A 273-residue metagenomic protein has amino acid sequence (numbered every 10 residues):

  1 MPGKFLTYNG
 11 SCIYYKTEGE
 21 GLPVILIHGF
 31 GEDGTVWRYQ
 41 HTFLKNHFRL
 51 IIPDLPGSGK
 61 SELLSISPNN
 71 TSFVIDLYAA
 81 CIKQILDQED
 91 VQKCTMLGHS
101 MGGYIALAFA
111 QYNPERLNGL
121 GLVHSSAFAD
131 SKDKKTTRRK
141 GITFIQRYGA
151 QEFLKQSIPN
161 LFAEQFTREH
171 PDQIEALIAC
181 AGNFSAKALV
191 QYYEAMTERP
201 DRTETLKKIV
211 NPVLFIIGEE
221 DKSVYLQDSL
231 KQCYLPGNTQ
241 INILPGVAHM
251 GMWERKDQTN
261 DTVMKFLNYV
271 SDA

Functional and structural regions predicted by a protein language model:
Y8-K16, Y39-K45, I51-L97, Y112 (+1 more regions): Active-site loop/oxyanion-hole signature of alpha/beta-hydrolase fold enzymes
L22-G29: Short beta-strand element of the alpha/beta-hydrolase
G29-Y39, L50: Serine-hydrolase catalytic-loop signature spanning alpha/beta hydrolases and amidase-signature enzymes
G31, L55-E62, A127, A248-G251: Alpha/beta-hydrolase active-site loop signature
Q88-S131: Conserved hydrolase catalytic core segment
A129-T136, Y148-K208: Conserved alpha/beta-hydrolase catalytic His-Asp/Glu region
K208-A248, W253, Q258: Conserved loop-alpha-helix segment in the C-terminal half of the alpha/beta-hydrolase fold that carries the catalytic
